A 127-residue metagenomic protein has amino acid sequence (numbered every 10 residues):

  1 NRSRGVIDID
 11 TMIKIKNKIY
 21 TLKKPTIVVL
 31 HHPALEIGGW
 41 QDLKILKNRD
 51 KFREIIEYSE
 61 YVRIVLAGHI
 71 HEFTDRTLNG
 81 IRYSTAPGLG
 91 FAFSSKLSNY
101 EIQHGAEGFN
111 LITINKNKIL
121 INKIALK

Functional and structural regions predicted by a protein language model:
N1: Oxyanion-hole/transition-state-stabilizing segment in secreted/luminal serine hydrolases and related acyltransferases
R4-R82, I119: His/acidic metal-ligating clusters that form di-metal
I55, T77-K127: Binuclear metal-dependent phosphoesterase catalytic core
